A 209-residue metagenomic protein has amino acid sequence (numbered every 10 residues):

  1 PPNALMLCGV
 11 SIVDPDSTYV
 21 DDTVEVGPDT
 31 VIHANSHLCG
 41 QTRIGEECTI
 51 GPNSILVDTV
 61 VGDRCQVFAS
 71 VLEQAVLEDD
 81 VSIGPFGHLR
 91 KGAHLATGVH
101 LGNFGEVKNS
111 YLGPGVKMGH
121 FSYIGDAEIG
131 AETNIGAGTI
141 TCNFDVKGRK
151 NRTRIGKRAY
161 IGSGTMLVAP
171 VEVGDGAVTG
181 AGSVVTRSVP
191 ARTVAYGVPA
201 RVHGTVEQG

Functional and structural regions predicted by a protein language model:
P1-A69, L77-P85: Extended, small-residue-rich solenoid/repeat segments and analogous flexible loops that form exposed scaffolds
V67-G209: Glycine-rich hexapeptide-repeat left-handed beta-helix
